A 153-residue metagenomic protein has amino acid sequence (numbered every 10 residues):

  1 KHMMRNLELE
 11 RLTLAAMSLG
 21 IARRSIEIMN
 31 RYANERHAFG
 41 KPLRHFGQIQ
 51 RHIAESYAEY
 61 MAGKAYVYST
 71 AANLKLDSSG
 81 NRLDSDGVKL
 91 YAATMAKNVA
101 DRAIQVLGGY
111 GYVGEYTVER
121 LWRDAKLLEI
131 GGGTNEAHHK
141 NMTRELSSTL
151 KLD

Functional and structural regions predicted by a protein language model:
R5-D153: Alpha-helical interface subdomain recognition
